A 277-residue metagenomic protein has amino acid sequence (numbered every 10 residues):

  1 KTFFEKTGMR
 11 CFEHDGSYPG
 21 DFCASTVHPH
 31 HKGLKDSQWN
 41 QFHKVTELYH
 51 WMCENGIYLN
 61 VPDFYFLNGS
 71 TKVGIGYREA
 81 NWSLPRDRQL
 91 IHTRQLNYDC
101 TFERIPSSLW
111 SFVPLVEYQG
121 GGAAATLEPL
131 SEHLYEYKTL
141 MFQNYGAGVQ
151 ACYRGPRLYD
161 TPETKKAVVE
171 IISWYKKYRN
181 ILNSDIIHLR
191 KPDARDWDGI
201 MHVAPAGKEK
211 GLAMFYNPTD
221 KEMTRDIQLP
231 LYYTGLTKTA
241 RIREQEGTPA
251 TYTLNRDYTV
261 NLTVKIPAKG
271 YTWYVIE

Functional and structural regions predicted by a protein language model:
K1, T224, Y271-W273: Generic alpha-helical hydrophobic packing signal
K1-A24, L34-D63: Substrate-binding cleft of carbohydrate-active enzyme catalytic domains
H30-S37, A125-L127: Short beta-alpha connecting loops at secondary-structure transitions that line or flank enzyme active sites
V45-P249, T263-K265: Active-site-proximal substrate-binding groove within the catalytic cores of carbohydrate-active enzymes
T253-E277: C-terminal beta-strand-rich structural cap/linker in extracellular carbohydrate-active enzymes
